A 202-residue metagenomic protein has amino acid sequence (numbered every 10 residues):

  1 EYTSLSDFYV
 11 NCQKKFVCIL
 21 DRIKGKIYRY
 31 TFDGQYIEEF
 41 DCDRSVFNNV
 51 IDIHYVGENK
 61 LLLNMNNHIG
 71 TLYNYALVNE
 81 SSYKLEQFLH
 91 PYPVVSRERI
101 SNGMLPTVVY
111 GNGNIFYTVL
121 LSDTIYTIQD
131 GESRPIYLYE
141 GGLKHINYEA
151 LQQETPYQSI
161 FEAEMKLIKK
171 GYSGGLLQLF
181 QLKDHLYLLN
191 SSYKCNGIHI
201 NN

Functional and structural regions predicted by a protein language model:
E1-Y2, F40-V46, Y83-M104, P135-K169: Surface-exposed loop and turn segments in beta-propeller and other repeat-based domains that flank or scaffold
Y2-D7, L20-N74, K84-R97: Asp-box/WD-like beta-propeller blade repeats and closely related beta-sheet repeat scaffolds
S6-Q13, I51-E58, I100-V119, K166-K183: Structural signature of eukaryotic scaffold interfaces centered on beta-propeller domains
C12-Q13, I23, F32-D33, E80-S81 (+1 more regions): Short, ordered coil/turn segments that flank beta-strands lining enzyme active or ligand-binding pockets
V17, L61, I115, L186-Y187: Hydrophobic beta-strand positions that form the internal "hydrophobic ladder" of WD40/Gbeta-like beta-propeller blades
K24-Y28, I69-L77, S122-T127, K194-N202: Structural motif
N74-S133: Loop-centered beta-sheet repeat module
I128, H145, E149-N201: Flexible, glycine-rich surface segments
